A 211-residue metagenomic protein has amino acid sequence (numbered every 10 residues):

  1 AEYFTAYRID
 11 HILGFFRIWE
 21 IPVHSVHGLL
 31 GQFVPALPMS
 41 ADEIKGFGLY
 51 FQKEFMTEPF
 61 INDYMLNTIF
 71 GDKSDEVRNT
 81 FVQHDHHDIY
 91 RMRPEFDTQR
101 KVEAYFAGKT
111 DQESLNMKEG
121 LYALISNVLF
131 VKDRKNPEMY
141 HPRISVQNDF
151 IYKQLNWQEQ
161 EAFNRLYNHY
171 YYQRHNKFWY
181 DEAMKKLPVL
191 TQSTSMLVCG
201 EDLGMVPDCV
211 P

Functional and structural regions predicted by a protein language model:
A1-P211: Catalytic cores of glycan-processing enzymes that make or break glycosidic bonds
